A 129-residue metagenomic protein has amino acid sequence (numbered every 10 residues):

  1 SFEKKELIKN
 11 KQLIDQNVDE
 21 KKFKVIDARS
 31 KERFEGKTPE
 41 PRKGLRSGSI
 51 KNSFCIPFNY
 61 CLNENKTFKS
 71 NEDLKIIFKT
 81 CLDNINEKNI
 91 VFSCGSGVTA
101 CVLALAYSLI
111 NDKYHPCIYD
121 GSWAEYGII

Functional and structural regions predicted by a protein language model:
S1-I129: Cytosolic catalytic domains that perform sulfur/thiol-centered chemistry
